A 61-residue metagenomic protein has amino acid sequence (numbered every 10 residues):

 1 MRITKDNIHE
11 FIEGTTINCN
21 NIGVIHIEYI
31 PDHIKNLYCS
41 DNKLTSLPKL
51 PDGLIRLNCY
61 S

Functional and structural regions predicted by a protein language model:
M1-I34: N-terminal capping/linker segments that flank leucine-rich repeat
I17-V24, H33-T45, G53-S61: Concave beta-strand-loop units of leucine-rich repeat
